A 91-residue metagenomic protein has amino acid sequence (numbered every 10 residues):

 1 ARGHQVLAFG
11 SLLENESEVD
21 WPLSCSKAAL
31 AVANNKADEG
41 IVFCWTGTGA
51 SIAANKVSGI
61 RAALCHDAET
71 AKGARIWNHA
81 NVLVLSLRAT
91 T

Functional and structural regions predicted by a protein language model:
A1-L7, A68-T91: C-terminal binding/interaction regions
Q5-S17: A short beta-strand-loop structural module common to alpha/beta enzyme folds
W21-V42: Short, structured active-site "lid" loops
D38-V42, R61-A63, A80-V84: Structural motif
V42-G49: Glycine-rich beta-to-alpha active-site loop
G49-R61, D67: Short Gly/Thr/Asp-enriched flexible loops that form oxyanion-binding sites at enzyme active sites
